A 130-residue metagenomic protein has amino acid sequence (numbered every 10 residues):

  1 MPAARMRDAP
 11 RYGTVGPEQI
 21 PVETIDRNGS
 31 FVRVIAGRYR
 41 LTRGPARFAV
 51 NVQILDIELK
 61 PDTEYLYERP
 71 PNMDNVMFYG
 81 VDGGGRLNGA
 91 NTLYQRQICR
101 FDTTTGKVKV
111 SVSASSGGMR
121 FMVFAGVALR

Functional and structural regions predicted by a protein language model:
M1-R130: Jelly-roll (double-stranded beta-helix
